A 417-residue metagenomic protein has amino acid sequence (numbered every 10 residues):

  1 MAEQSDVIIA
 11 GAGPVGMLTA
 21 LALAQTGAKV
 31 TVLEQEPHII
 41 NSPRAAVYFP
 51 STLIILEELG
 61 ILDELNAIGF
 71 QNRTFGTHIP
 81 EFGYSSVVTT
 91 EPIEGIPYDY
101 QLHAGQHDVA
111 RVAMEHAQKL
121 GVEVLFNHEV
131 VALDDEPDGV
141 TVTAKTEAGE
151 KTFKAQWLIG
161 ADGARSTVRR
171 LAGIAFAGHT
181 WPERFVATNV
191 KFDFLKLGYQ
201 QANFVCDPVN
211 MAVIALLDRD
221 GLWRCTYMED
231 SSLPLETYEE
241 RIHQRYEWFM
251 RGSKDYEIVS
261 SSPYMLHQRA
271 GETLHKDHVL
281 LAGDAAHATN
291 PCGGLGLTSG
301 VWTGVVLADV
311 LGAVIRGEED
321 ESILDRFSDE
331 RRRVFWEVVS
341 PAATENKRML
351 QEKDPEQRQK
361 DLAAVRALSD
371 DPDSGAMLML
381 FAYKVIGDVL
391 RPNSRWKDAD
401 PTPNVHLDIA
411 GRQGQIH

Functional and structural regions predicted by a protein language model:
E3-S5, A148-W157: Core beta-strand elements of the Rossmann-like FAD/NAD(P) dinucleotide-binding domain in flavoenzyme oxidoreductases
E3-V32: N-terminal Rossmann-like FAD-binding beta1-loop-alpha1 element of flavoenzymes
G11-L21, A113, G160, I258 (+1 more regions): Conserved mid-domain beta->alpha element of the FAD-binding
R44, Y48-Q118, L216, V339: Active-site-adjacent segment of FAD-dependent monooxygenases/related oxidoreductases
E115, W157, A161-L266: Conserved FAD-binding catalytic core of PHBH/FMO-like flavoproteins
F126-V140: A conserved short coil-to-beta-strand element within the FAD-binding core of flavoproteins
V310-H417: C-terminal helical "tail/cap" subdomain of flavin- and related membrane-associated enzymes
